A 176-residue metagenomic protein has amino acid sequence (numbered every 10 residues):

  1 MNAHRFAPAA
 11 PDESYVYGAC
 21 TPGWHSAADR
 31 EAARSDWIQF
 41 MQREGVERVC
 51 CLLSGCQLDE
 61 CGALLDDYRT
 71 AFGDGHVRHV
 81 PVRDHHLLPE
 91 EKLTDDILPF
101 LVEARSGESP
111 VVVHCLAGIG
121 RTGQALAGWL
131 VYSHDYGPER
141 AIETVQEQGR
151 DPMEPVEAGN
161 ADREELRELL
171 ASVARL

Functional and structural regions predicted by a protein language model:
M1-V112, Q124-L176: Cys-dependent protein tyrosine phosphatase-like superfamily
C115: Short cysteine clusters
G118: Conserved G/P- and acidic residue-centered "switch" motifs that form tight phosphate/ATP-binding loops in soluble
R121: Conserved SAM/SAH-binding loop-helix junction of Class I S-adenosyl-L-methionine-dependent methyltransferases
